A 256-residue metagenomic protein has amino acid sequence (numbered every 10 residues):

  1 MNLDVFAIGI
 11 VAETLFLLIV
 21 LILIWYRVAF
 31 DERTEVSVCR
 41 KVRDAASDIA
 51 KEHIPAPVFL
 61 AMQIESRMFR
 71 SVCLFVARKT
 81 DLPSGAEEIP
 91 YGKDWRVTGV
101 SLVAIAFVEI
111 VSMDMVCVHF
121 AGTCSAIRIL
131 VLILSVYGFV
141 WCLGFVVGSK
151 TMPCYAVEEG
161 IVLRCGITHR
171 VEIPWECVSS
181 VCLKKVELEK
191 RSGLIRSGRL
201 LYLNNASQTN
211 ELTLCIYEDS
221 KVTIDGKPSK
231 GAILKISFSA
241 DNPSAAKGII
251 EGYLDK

Functional and structural regions predicted by a protein language model:
M1-F30, D94-T151: Alpha-helical transmembrane spans
W25-T123, K230: N-terminal membrane-targeting/pre-transmembrane regions
P90, D94-W95, G99, N205-K256: Beta-strand-rich cores of mature extracytoplasmic or soluble domains
I133-S135, V140-C142, T151, V157-I161 (+2 more regions): A short linear-motif detector with a strong N-terminal bias
F139-K185: Conserved beta-hairpin
G166-I233: Non-transmembrane, membrane-adjacent beta-strand/coil modules in membrane-associated proteins and peripheral
